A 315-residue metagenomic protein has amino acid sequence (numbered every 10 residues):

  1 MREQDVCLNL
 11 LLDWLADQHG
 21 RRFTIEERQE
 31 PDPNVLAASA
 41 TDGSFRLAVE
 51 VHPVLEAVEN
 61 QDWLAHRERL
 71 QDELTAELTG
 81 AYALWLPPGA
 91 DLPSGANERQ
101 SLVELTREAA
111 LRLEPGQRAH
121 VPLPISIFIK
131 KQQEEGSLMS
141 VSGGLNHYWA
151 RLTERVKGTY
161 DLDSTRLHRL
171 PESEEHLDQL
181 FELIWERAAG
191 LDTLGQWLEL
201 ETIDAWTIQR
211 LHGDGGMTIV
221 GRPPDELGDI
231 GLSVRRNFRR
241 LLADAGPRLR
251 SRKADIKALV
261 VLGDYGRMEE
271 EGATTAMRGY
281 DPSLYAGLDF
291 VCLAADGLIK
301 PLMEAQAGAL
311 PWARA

Functional and structural regions predicted by a protein language model:
M1-H19, V54-G287: Metal-dependent nuclease catalytic core centered on acidic motifs
T24-Q29: Short beta-strand
E30-D32, S44, A254-D255, G287: Short, well-ordered loop/turn elements at secondary-structure boundaries
P31-P33, D91-P93, G297-P301: A short acidic, often aromatic-flanked loop/helix-cap motif at beta-alpha or helix-coil junctions that lines enzyme
P31-T41, R46-V51: Short acidic loop-to-beta-strand element that houses the catalytic metal-binding Asp/Glu of nuclease active sites
L36, R46-A48, I256-L262, D289-A294 (+1 more regions): Ordered hydrophobic segments in well-structured contexts
V51-L55, Q306-A309: A short, sequence-level motif marking secondary-structure junctions
Y265-A315: Extended, charged low-complexity segments that frequently continue into or abut oligomerization scaffolds
